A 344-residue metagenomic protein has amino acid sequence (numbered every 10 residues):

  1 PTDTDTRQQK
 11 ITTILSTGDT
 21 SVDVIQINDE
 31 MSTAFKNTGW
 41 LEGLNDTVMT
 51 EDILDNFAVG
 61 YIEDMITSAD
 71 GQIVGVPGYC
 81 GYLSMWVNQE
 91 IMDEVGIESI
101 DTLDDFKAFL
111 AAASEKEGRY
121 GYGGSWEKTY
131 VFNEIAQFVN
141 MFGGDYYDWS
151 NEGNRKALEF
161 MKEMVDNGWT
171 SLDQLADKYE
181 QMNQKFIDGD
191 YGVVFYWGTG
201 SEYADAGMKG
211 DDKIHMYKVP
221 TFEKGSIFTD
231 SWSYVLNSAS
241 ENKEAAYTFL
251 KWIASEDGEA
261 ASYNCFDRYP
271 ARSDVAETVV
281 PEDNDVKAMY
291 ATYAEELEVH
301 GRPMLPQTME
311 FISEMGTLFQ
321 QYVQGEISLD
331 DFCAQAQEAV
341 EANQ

Functional and structural regions predicted by a protein language model:
P1-G60, E94-D101, K185, D190-V193 (+2 more regions): Extracytoplasmic "Venus flytrap"/periplasmic binding protein-like
P1-T2, T17-S21, G96-E98, E163-D177 (+2 more regions): A local structural motif
I11, F106, A113, A136 (+1 more regions): Hydrophobic residues within well-ordered alpha-helices
I27-M31, Y179, Y196-E202: Beta->alpha turn/N-cap motifs
N28-L83, K107, E115-E117, E134 (+2 more regions): Hinge/lid segment of periplasmic solute-binding proteins
M65-I66, I214-Y217, N264-T317, Q321: Long, aromatic- and glycine/proline-rich binding clefts that accommodate carbohydrate-like moieties
Q72, E94, D166-W169, A206-Y269 (+2 more regions): Extracytoplasmic/periplasmic substrate-recognition and gating elements
L110-A113, Y147-L175, V219: Glycine-centered hinge/linker elements that transmit conformational signals in sensory and ligand-binding systems
